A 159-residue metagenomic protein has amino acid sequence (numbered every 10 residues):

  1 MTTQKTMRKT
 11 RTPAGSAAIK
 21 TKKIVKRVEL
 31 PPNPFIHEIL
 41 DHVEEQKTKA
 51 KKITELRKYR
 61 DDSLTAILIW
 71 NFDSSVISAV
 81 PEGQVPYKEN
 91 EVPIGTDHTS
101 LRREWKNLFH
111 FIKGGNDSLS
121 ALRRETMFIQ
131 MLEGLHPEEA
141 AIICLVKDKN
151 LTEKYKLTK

Functional and structural regions predicted by a protein language model:
M1-K159: N-terminal nucleic-acid-engaging modules of covalent nucleotidyltransferase systems
